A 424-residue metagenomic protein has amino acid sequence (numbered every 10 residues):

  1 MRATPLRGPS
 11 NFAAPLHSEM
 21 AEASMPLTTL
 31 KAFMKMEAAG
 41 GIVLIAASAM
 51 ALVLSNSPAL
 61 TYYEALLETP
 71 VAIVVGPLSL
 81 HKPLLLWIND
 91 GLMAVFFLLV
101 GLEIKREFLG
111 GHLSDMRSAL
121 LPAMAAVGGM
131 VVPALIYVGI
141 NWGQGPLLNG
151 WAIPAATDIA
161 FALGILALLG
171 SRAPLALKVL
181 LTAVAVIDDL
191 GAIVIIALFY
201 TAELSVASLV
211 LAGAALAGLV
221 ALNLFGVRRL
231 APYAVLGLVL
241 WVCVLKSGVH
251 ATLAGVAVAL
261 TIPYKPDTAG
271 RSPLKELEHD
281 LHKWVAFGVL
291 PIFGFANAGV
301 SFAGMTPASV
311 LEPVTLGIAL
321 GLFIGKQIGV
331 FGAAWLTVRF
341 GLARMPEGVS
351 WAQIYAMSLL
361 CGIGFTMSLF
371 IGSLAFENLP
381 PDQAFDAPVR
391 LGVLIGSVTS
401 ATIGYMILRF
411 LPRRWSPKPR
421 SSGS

Functional and structural regions predicted by a protein language model:
P15-A32, M36, V53-N56, T69 (+5 more regions): Predominantly late transmembrane helices and immediately cytosolic-facing juxtamembrane segments
V43-N56, F96-L102, V132-Y137, A215-A221 (+5 more regions): Hydrophobic core segments of alpha-helical transmembrane domains in multi-pass membrane transport and ion-translocation
L54-L66, S79-L85, L99-D115, V131-A152: Transmembrane alpha-helix boundary signature
P77, H81-G110, L260-I262, V285-M305 (+3 more regions): Hydrophobic transmembrane alpha-helices of secondary-active transporters and Na+-translocating membrane complexes
L86-F97, G145-A160, T201-A214, H250-A257 (+1 more regions): Structural signature of hydrophobic alpha-helical transmembrane segments
E107-L135, S205-A214, F302-I328, W351-Y355 (+1 more regions): Entry/N-cap segments of selected transmembrane alpha helices and their immediately preceding amphipathic helices
M124-L163, A319-F376, I395, T399-R409: Transmembrane alpha-helices that form the ion-translocation and gating core of multi-pass ion transport proteins
L166-P263: Functional cores that coordinate and move charged inorganic groups
